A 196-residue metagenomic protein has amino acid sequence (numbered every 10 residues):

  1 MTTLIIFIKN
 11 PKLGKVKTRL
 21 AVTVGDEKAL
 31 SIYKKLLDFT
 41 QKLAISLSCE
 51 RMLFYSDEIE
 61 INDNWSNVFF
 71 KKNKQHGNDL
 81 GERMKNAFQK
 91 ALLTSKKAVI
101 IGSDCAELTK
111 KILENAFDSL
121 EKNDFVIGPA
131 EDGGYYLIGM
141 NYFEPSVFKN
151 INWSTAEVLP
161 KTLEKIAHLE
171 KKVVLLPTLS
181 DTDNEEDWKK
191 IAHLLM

Functional and structural regions predicted by a protein language model:
M1-R19: N-terminal nucleotide-binding beta1-loop-alpha1 segment
S31-C49: A short, N-terminal amphipathic alpha-helix
S46-K71: Acidic donor-binding segment of Leloir-type glycosyltransferases
W65-K97, T155-V158, E186: Short phosphate-binding loop-to-helix
V99-I101: Short aromatic-hydrophobic micro-motifs that form the base-stacking/packing surface for donor nucleotide recognition
A106-Y135: Conserved donor-nucleotide/metal-binding helix-loop-beta segment in metal-dependent transferases, i.e., the alpha-helix
E144-K165: Short, glycine-/small-residue-rich phosphate/pyrophosphate-handling segment
E164-M196: Conserved alpha/beta core of the MobA/IspD/sugar-nucleotide pyrophosphorylase nucleotidyltransferase superfamily
